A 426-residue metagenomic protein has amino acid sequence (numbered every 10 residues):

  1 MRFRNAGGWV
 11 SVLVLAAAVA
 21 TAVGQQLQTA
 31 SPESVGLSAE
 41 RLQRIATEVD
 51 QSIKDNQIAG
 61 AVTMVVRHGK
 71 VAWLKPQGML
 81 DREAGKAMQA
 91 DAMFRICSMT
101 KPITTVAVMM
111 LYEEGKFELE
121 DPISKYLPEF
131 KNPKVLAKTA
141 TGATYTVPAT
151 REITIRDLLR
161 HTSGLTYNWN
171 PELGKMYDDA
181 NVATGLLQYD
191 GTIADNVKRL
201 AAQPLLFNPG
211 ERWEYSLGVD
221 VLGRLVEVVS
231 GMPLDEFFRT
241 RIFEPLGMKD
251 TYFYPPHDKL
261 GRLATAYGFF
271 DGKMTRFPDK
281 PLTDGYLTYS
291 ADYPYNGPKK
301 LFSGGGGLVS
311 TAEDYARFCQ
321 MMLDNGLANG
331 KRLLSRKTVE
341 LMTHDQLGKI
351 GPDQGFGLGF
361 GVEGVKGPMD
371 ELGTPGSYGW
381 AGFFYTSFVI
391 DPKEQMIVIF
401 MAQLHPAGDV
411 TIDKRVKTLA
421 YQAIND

Functional and structural regions predicted by a protein language model:
M1-A6: N-terminal secretory signal peptides that target proteins for export/translocation
W9-A22: Bacterial N-terminal signal peptides
V23-S31: Cleaved targeting-peptide boundary
A30-I96, K116-E118, N132-T139, T418 (+1 more regions): Short, conserved catalytic-motif segment at the N-terminal edge
S38, K101, T311: Short, conserved phosphate/pyrophosphate- and ester-handling motifs at nucleotide-, phospho-/glycolipid
G78-L80, P281, L404: A generic structural motif
P133-P375: Short, surface-exposed loop or secondary-structure junction motifs that flank catalytic or metal-binding residues
F388, Q395-L404: Short, well-ordered beta-strand elements
